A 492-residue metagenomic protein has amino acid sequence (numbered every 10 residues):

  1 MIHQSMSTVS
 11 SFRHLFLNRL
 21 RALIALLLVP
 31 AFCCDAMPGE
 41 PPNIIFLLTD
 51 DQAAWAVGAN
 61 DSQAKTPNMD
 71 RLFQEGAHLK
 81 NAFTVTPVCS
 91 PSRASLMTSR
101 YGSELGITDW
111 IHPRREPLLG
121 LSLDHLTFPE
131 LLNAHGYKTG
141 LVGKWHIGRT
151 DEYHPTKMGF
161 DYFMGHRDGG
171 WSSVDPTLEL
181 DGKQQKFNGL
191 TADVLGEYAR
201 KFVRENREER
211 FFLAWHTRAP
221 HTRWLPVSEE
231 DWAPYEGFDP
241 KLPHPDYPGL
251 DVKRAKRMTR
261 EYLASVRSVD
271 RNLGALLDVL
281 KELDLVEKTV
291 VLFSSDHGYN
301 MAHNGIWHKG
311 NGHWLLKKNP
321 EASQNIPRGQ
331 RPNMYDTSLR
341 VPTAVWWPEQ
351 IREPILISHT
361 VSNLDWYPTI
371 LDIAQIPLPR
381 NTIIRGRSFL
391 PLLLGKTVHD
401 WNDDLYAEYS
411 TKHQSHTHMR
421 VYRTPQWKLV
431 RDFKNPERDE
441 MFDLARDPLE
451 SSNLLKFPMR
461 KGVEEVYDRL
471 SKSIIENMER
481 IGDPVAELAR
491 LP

Functional and structural regions predicted by a protein language model:
M1-N18: N-terminal secretory signal peptides that target proteins for export/translocation
R19-F32: Bacterial N-terminal signal peptides
E40-I44, E75-K80, H135-G140, D161 (+3 more regions): Loop/turn elements at helix/coil->beta-strand transitions in domains of secreted/extracellular proteins
P42, D51-A64, W110, F163-V361 (+5 more regions): Active-site-proximal cap/lid insertion segments
F46-L47, A53-G140, M158, Y162 (+1 more regions): Active-site segment of extracytoplasmic enzymes that catalyze sulfate/phosphate-ester chemistry
A59-A64, A77-R100, L141-Y153, H166-G170 (+6 more regions): Short, solvent-exposed turn/loop segments enriched in Gly/Ser/Thr/Pro and often Arg
T66-P67, L96, K144, G148 (+5 more regions): Polar, surface-exposed loop/tail segments that function as active-site lids or cofactor/substrate-recognition elements
